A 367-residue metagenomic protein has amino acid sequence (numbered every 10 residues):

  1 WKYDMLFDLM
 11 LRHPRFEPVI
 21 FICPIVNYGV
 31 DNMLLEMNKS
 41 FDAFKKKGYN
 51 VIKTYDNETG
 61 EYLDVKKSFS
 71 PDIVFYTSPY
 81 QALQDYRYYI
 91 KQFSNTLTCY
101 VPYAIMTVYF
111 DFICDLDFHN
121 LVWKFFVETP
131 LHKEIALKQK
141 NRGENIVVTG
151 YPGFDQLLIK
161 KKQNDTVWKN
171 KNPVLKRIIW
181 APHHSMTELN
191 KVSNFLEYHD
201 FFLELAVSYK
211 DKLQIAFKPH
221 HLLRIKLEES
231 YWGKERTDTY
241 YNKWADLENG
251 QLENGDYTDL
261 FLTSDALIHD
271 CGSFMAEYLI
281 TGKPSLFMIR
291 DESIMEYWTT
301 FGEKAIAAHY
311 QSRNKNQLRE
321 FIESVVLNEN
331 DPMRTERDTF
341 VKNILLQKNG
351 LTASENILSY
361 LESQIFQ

Functional and structural regions predicted by a protein language model:
W1-L158: Active-site and donor-binding regions of nucleotide-sugar-utilizing enzymes
K2-L6, P152-D238, S312-N314, L327 (+2 more regions): Conserved catalytic-core segment of nucleotide-activated headgroup transferases in glycan assembly
F21-I25, T77-P79, P102-A104, Y151 (+3 more regions): Short loop/turn segments at strand-loop or loop-helix junctions that form parts of catalytic or ligand-binding pockets
N50-E58, E248-N254, A307-F321: Short acidic-hydrophobic, aromatic-tinged amphipathic segments that line or gate anion-handling sites
K66-K67, F118, K171, D259-L260 (+1 more regions): Structural alpha-helical scaffold elements that stabilize or flank donor/cofactor-binding regions in carbohydrate
S230-G255: Nucleotide-activated donor-binding/catalytic signature segment of Leloir-type glycosyltransferases, i.e., the conserved
E253-Y297: A donor-sugar binding/catalytic signature common to diverse glycosyltransferases and related nucleotide-sugar
G302-Q367: Leloir-type glycosyltransferase catalytic cores
